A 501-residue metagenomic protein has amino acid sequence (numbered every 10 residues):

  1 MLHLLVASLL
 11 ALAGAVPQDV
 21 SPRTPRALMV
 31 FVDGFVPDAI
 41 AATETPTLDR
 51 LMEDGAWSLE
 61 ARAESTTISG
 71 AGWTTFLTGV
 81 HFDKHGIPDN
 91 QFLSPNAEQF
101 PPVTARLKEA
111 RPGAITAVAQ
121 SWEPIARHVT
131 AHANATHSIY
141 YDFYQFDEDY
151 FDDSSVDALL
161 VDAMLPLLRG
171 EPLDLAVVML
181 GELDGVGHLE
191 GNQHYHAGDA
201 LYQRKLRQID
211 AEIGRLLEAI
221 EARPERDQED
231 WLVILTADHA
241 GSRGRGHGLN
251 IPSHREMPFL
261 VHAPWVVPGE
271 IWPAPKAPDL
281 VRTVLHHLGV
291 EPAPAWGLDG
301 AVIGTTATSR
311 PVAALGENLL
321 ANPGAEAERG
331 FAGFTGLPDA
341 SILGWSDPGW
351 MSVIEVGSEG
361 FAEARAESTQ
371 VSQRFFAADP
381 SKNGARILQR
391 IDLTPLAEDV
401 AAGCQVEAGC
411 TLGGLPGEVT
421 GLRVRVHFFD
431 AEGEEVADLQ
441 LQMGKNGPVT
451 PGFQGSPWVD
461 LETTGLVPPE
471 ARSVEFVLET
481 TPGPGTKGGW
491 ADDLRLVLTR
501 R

Functional and structural regions predicted by a protein language model:
L28-M29, T47, Q208-G248, V284: Metal-dependent active-site segment of extracytoplasmic phospho-/sulfohydrolases and closely related
D38-G72, V80, A117: Short, structured active-site-proximal loop/turn typified by the sulfatase FGly-forming signature C/S-X-P-X-R
W73-G79, L249-P292: Substrate-binding rim/cap in mid-to-C-terminal beta-strand-loop elements of soluble/periplasmic
H85-D89, P95-D152: Catalytic-site neighborhoods of secreted/periplasmic enzymes that process anionic sulfate/phosphate groups
N90-S94, D199-Q203, G244-G246, W265-P275 (+2 more regions): Active-site rim elements
V129-H137, M164-A211, R215: Active-site His/acidic residue clusters
V290-G316: Polar, surface-exposed loop/tail segments that function as active-site lids or cofactor/substrate-recognition elements
T308-R501: Aromatic (Trp/Tyr/Phe) and Gly/Pro-enriched flexible surface segments
